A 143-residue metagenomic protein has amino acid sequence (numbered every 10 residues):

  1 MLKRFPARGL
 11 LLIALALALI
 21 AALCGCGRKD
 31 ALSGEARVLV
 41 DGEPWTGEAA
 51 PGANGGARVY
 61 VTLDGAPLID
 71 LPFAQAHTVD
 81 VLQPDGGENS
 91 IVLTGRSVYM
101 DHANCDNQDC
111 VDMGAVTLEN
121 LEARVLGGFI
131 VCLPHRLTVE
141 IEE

Functional and structural regions predicted by a protein language model:
M1-F5: N-terminal secretory signal peptides that target proteins for export/translocation
R8-L17: Sec-dependent N-terminal signal peptides
A22-G25: C-terminal motif of bacterial Sec signal peptides marking the signal peptidase cleavage site
G27-S33: Bacterial lipoprotein signal-peptidase II cleavage site
G34-A36, G86-N107, H135: Glycine- and acidic-residue-biased ligand/ion/polar-headgroup-sensing regions
G42-D80: N-terminal secretory signal peptides
G95, A103-V125: Cysteine-centric segments in proteins
T117-E143: C-terminal partner/receptor-binding element of secreted or periplasmic proteins
